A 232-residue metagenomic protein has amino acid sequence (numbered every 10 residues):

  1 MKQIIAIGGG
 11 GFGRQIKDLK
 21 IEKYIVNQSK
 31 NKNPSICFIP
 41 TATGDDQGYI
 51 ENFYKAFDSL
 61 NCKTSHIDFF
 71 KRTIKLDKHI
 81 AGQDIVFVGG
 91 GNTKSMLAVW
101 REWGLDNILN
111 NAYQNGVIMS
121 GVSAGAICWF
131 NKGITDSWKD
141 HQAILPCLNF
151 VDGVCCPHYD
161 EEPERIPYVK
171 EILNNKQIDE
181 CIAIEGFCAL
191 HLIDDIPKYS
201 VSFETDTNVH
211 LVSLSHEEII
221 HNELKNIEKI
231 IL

Functional and structural regions predicted by a protein language model:
M1-K32, T41-N52, D58, I85 (+2 more regions): C-terminal and late-domain segments of enzyme folds
A6, S65-D68, F87-V88, S120-V122 (+1 more regions): General beta-strand structural signal in soluble alpha/beta enzymes
R14-Q15, M96-L97, F130: Glycine/Thr-rich phosphate-binding loops of Rossmann-like dinucleotide-binding domains
Y24, H79, W103-G116: Catalytic-core regions built around general acid/base machinery
I39, G44-K94: A glycine-rich, hydrophobic loop/mini-helix early in the fold
D46, T93-K94, A126-C128, A189-H191: Short, active-site-adjacent cap segments at secondary-structure transitions
F87-G90, L109-K132: Catalytic nucleophile loop
T93-W103: Glycine/threonine-rich flexible loop motifs
